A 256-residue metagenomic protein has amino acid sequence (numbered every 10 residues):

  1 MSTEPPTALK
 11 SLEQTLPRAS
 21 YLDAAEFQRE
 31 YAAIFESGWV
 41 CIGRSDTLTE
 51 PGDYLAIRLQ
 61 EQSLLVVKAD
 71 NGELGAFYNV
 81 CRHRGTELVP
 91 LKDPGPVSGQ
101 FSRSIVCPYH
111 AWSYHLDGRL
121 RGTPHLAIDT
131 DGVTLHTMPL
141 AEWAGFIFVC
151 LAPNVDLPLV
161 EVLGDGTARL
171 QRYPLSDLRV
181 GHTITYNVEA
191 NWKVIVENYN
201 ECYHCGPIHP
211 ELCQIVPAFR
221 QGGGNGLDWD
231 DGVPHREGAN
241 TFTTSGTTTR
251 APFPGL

Functional and structural regions predicted by a protein language model:
M1-S20, S176: Short, contiguous pre-domain boundary segments
A19-D23, T185-V188: Aromatic-acidic/polar surface patches that form glycan- and anion
S20-L59, L64: Non-catalytic accessory segments flanking enzyme active sites
E30, L140, I195: A residue-level signal for conserved active-site and pocket-lining positions in enzyme catalytic cores
F35-W39, T86, H204: Generic structural signal for secondary-structure transition and capping sites
L48-P153, L157-G164: Rieske [2Fe-2S] iron-sulfur-binding domain
F146-F148, A152-L256: C-terminal catalytic domain of Rieske-type non-heme iron oxygenases
